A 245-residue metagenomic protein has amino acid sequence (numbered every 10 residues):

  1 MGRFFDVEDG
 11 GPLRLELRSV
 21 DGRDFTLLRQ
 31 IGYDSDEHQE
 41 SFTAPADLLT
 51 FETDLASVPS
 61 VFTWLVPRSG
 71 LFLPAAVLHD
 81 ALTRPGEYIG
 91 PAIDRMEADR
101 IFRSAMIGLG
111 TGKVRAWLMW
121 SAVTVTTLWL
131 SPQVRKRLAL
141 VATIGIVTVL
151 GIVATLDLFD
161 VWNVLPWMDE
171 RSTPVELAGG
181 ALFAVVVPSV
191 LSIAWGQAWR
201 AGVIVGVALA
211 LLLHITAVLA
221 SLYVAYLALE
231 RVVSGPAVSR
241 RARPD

Functional and structural regions predicted by a protein language model:
M1-D245: Extended terminal accessory/targeting regions
